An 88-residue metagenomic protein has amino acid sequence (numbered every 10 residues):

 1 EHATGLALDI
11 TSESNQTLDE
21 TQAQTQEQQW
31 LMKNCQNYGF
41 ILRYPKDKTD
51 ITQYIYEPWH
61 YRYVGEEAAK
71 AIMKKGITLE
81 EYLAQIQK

Functional and structural regions predicted by a protein language model:
E1-K88: Cell-envelope/glycan interface and biosynthesis
